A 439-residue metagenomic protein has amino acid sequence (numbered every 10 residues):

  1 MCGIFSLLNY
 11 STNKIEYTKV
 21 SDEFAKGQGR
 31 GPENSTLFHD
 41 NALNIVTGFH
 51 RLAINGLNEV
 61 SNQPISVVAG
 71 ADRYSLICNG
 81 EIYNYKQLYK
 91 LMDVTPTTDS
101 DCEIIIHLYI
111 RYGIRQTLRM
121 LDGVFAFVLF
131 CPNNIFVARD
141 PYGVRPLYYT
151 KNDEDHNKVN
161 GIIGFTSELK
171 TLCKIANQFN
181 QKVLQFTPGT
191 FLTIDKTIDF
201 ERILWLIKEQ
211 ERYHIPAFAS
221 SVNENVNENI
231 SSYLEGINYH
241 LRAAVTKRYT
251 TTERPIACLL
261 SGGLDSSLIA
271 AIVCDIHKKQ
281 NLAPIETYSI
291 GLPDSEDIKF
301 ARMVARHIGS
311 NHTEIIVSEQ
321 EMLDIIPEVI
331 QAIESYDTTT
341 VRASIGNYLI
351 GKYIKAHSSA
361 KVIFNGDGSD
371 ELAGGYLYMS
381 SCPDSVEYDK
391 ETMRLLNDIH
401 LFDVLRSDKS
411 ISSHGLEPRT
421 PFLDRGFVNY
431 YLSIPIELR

Functional and structural regions predicted by a protein language model:
M1-I77, E81, R111-S221, N225 (+3 more regions): N-terminal glutamine amidotransferase
L8-I15, R111, N133-F136, V144-L147 (+2 more regions): ATP-dependent adenylate-handling active sites, centered on carboxylate activation for C-N bond formation
V20, V68, C78-C131, L259 (+3 more regions): Short histidine
F24-G27, M92, Y109, L118 (+3 more regions): A generic structural signal for nonpolar/aromatic side chains embedded in well-ordered alpha-helices
G31, G80, I105, L192 (+3 more regions): Residue-level signal for inorganic ion chemistry
L91-T97, Y112-Q116, C173-V183, Y336-T339 (+1 more regions): Short, polar/flexible loop-turn hinges at active-site or ligand-entry regions and domain interfaces
